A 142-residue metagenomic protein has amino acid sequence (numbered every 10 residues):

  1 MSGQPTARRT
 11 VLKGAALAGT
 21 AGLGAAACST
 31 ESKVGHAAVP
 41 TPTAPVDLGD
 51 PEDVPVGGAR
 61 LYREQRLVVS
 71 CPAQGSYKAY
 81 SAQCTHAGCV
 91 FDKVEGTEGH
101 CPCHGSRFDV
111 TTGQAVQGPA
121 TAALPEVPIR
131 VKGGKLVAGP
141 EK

Functional and structural regions predicted by a protein language model:
M1-G19, L23-G24: N-terminal secretory signal peptides and thylakoid transit peptides that target proteins across membranes
M1-S2, A44, C103: Short, flexible active-site loop motifs that bind/organize anionic cofactors or intermediates
Q4, E31-V34, Q117: Serine/proline-rich low-complexity intrinsically disordered segments, especially terminal tails, linkers
V11, V46-D47, P102: Hydrophobic alpha-helical segments and their boundary regions
A16, G24, S29-G96, D109-V110 (+1 more regions): N-terminal pre-ligand scaffold of iron-sulfur
E98-G105, A115-L124: Short cysteine/histidine-rich metal-coordination sites, predominantly Zn2+-binding motifs
